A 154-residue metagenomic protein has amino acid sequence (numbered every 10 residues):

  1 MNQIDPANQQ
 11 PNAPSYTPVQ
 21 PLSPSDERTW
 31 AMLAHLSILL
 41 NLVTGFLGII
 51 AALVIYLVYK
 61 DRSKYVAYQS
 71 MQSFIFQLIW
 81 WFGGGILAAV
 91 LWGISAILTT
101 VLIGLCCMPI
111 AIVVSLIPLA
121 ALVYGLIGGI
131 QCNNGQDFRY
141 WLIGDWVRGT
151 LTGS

Functional and structural regions predicted by a protein language model:
N2-W80, I127-S154: Membrane-interface extramembranous regions at the lipid-water interface
A31-A51, F74-G125: Hydrophobic alpha-helical transmembrane segments in multi-pass membrane proteins
